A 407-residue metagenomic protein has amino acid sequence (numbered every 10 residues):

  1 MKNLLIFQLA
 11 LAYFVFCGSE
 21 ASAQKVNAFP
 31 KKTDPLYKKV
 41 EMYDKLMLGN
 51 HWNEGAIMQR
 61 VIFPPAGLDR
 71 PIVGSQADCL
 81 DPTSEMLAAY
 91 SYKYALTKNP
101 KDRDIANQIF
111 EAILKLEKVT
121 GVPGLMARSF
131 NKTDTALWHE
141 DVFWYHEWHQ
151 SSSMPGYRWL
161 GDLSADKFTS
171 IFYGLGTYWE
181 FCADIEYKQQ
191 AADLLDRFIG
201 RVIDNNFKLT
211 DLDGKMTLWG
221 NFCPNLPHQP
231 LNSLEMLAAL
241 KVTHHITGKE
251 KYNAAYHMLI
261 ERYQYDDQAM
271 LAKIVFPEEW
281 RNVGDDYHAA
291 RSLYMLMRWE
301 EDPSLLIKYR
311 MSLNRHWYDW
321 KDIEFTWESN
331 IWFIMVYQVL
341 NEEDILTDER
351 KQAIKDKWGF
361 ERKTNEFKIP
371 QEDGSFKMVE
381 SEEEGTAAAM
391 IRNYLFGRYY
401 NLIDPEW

Functional and structural regions predicted by a protein language model:
M1-K25: Bacterial Sec-dependent N-terminal signal peptides
Q24-M47, A289-W407: Terminal, non-catalytic domain-edge segments
Y37-L68, A106-V122, D193-L212, K251-A272 (+2 more regions): Long, well-ordered core segments of solenoidal/helical folds
F63-I72, H146-Y157, A269-P277, Y318: Acidic/His metal-coordination segments adjacent to aromatic residues that form catalytic metal sites in metalloenzymes
R70-L114: General structural concept
Q76, D104-H228: Extended ligand-binding groove/face enriched in aromatic
S84-N99, S170-Y187, L234-K249, A289-S304 (+2 more regions): Well-ordered alpha-helical scaffold segments within catalytic/enzyme domains
I185-W332: Elongated scaffolding segments in large macromolecular assemblies, built predominantly from amphipathic alpha-helices
